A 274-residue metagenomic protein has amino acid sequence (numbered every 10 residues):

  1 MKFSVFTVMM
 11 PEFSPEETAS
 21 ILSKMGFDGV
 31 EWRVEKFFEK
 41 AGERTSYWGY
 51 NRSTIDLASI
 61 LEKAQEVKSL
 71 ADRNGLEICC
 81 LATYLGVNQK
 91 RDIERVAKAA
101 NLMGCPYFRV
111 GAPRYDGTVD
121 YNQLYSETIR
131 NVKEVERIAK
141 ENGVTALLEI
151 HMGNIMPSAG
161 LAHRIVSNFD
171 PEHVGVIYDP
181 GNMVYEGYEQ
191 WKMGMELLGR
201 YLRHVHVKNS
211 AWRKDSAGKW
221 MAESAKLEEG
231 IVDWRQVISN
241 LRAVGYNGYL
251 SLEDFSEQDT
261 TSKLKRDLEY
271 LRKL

Functional and structural regions predicted by a protein language model:
K2, A19, V30, E134-I231: Acidic/histidine-rich catalytic cores of soluble enzymes
V5, L22, V30, A71 (+7 more regions): Conserved, mostly hydrophobic/aromatic
F6-M10, R33-F37, T83-G86, P113-Y115 (+4 more regions): Active-site beta-loop-alpha junctions enriched in small/polar residues
E17, E62-E66, L70-Y178, Y185 (+1 more regions): Active-site acidic/histidine proton-transfer and metal-coordination neighborhood in alpha/beta enzyme cores
T18-F37, M103-G104: Catalytic domains of carbohydrate-active enzymes, especially glycoside hydrolases
F27, C105, L202, Y246-N247: A structural motif
E31-Q65, V119: Glycine-rich, proline-tolerant flexible connector loops at the mouths of alpha/beta enzymes
T260-L274: C-terminal helical cap(s) of enzyme catalytic domains, especially alpha/beta-barrels
